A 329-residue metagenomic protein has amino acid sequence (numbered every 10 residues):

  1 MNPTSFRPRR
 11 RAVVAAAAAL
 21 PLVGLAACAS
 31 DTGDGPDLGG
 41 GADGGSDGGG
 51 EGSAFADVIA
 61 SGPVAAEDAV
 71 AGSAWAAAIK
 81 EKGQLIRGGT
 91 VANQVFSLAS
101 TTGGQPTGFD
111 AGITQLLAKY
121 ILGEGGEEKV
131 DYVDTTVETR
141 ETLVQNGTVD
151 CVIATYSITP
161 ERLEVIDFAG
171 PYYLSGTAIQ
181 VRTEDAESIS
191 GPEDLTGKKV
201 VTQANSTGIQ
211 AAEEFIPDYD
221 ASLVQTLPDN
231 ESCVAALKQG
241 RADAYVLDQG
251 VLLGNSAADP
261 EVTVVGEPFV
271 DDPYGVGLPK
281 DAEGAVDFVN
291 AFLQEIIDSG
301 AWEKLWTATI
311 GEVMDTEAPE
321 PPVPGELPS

Functional and structural regions predicted by a protein language model:
V23-A27: C-terminal motif of bacterial Sec signal peptides marking the signal peptidase cleavage site
A29-T32: Bacterial signal peptide processing site
D37-L38, G49-E51, S61, A65-C151: Extracytoplasmic small-molecule ligand-binding "clamshell" domains of the periplasmic binding protein/Venus flytrap
A56, A60-V70, T207-V224, V264-V265 (+1 more regions): Ligand-binding clefts/hinges and TM-proximal coupling segments of bilobed small-molecule sensing domains
Q94-V95, P106-I121, Y156-S157, S175-P228 (+5 more regions): Bilobed "Venus flytrap"/periplasmic-binding protein-like clamshell domains and structurally analogous long
G126-E193: Acidic, polar ligand-binding/catalytic clefts
T139, T155-E164, A211-E214, A236-D271: A ligand-binding cleft/hinge motif common to bilobed small-molecule-binding domains
Y173-V181, L253-L293, V313-S329: Periplasmic-binding protein-like
